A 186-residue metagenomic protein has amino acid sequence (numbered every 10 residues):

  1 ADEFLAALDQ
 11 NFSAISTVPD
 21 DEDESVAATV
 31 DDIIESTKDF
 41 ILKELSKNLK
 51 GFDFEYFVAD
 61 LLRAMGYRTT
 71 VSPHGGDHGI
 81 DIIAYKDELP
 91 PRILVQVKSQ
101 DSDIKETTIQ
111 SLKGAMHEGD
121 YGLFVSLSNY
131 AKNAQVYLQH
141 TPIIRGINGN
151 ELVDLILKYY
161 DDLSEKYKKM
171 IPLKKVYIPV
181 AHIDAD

Functional and structural regions predicted by a protein language model:
A1-D186: Mixed-charge (Asp/Glu-Lys/Arg
